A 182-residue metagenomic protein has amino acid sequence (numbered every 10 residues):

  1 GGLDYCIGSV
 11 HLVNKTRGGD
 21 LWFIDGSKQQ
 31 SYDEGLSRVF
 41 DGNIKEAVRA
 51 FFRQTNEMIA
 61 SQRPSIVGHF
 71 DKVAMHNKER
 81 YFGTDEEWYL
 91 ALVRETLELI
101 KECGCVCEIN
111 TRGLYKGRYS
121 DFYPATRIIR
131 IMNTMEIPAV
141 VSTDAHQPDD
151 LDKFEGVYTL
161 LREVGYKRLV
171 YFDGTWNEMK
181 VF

Functional and structural regions predicted by a protein language model:
G1-E102: Extended substrate/RNA-proximal surfaces in nucleic-acid metabolism proteins
L21, R80-F182: Charged catalytic cores and adjacent phosphate/nucleic-acid-binding surfaces used for phosphate/nucleic-acid chemistry
